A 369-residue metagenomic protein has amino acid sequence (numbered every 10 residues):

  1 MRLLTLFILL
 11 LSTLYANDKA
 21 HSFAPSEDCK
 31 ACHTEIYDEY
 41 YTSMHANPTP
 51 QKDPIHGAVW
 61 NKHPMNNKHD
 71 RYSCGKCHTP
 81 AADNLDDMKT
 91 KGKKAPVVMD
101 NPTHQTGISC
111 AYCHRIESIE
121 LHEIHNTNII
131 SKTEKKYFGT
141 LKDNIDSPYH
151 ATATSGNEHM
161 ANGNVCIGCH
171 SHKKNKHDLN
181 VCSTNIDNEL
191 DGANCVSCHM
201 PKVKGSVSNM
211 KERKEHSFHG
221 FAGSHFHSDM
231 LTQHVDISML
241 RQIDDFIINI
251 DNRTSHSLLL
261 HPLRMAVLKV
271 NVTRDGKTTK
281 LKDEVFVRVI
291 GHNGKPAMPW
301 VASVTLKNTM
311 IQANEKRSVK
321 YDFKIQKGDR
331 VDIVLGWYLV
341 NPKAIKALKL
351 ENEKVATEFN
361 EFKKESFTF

Functional and structural regions predicted by a protein language model:
L3-L14: Sec-dependent N-terminal signal peptides
A16-A161, V165-E189: Sequence context of c-type cytochrome heme-c attachment sites
L190-G192, S197, P201-F369: Short, conserved sequence motifs used for protein processing/export or organelle targeting and for catalysis
